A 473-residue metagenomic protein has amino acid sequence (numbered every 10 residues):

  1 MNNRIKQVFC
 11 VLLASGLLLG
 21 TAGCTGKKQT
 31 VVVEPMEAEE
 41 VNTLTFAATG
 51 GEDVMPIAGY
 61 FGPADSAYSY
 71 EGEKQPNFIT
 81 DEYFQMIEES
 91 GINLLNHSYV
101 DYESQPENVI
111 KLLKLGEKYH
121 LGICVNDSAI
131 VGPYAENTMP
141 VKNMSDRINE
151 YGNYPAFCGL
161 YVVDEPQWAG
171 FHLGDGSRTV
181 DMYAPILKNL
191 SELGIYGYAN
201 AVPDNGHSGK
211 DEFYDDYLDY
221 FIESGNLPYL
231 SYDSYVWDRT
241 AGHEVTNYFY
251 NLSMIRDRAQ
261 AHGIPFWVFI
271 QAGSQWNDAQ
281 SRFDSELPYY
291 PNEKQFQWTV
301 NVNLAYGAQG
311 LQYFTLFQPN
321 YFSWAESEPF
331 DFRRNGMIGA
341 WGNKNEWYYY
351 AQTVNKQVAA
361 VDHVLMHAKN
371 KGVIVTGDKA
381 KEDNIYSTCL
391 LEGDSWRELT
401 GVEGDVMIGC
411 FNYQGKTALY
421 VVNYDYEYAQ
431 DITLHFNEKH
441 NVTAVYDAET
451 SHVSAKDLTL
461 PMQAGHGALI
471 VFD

Functional and structural regions predicted by a protein language model:
M1-F9: Bacterial N-terminal signal peptides that target proteins for export
C10-V11, A169: Short amphipathic alpha-helical "recognition" segments used for binding
L13, L17-L18: Hydrophobic core
G20-G23: C-terminal motif of bacterial Sec signal peptides marking the signal peptidase cleavage site
T25-K27: Bacterial signal peptide processing site
V31-K439, V445-D473: Glycan-processing catalytic domains of CAZymes
